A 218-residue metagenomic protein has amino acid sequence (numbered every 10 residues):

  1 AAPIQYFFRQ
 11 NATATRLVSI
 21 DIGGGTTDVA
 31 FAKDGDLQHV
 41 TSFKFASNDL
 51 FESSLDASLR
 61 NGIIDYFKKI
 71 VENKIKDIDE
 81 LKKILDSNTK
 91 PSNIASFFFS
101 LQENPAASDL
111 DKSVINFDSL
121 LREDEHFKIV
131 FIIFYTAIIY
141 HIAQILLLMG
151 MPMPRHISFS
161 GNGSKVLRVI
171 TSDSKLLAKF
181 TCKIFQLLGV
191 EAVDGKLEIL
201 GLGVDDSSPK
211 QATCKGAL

Functional and structural regions predicted by a protein language model:
Q5-T13, F31, H39, I64 (+1 more regions): Helical "lid/coupling" subdomains associated with nucleotide-phosphate turnover
L17-D21: Short glycine-aspartate micro-motif
G24-D28, A46: Short acidic, Gly/Ser-rich segments with clustered Asp/Glu that frequently serve as metal-coordination loops in enzyme
G24-G25, D34, S164-K165: Short, glycine-/Ser/Thr-/acidic-enriched flexible segments
G35-K69: Short glycine-rich, Thr/Ser-proximal phosphate-binding strand/loop in the N-terminal lobe of ATP-dependent enzymes
